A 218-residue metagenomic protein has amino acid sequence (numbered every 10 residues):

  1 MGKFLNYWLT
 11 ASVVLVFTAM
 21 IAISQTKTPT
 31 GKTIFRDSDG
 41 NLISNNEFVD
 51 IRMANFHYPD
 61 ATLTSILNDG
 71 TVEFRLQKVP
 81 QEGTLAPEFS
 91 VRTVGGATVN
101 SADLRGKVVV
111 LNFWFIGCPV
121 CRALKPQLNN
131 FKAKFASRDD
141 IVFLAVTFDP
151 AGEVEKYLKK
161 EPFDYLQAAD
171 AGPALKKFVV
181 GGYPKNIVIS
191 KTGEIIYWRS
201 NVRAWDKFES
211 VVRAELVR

Functional and structural regions predicted by a protein language model:
M1-P29: Bacterial Sec-dependent N-terminal signal peptides
T26-V72: N-terminal accessory interaction module
T28-T30, L85, G181-Y183: Short, small/polar residue-rich loop motifs at catalytic or cofactor-binding pockets
F35-G40, I66-S101: N-terminal "domain-start" segment that seeds a small globular fold
V72, V188-R218: Thiol-/selenol-based redox modules, centered on thioredoxin-like and closely related oxidoreductase domains
R105, F113-A133: Conserved redox-active cysteine motifs that mediate thiol-disulfide chemistry, especially di-cysteine Cys-X(1-2)-Cys
K107, W114-G117, P150, G182: Short pre-active-site segment immediately N-terminal to redox-active cysteine/selenocysteine motifs in thiol-based
L144, E155-T192: Short, internal strand/loop/helix patches that form the active-site neighborhood or redox-interaction surface
